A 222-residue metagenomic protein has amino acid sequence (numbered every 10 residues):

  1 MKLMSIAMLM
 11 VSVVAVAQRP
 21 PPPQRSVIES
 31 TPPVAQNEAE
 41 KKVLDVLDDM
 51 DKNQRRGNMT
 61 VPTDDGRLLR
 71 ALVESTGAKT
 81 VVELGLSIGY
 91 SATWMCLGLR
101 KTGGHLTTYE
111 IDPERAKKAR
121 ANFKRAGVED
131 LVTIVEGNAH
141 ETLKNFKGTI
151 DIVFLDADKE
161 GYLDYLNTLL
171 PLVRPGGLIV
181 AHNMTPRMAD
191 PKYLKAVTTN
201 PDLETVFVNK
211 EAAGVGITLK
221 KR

Functional and structural regions predicted by a protein language model:
M1-M8: Sec-dependent signal peptide recognition, specifically the positively charged N-region followed immediately by
M8-A17: Hydrophobic h-region of N-terminal signal peptides that target proteins for export in Gram-negative bacteria
A17-F154, K159-V180, M184-R222: A short alpha-helical cap/connector motif
